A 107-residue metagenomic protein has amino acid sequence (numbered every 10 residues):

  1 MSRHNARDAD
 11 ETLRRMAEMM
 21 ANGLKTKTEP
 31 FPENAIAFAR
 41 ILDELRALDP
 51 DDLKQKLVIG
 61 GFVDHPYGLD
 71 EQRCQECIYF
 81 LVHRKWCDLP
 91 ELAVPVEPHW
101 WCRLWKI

Functional and structural regions predicted by a protein language model:
M1-I107: Cysteine-centered metal-binding/redox modules
